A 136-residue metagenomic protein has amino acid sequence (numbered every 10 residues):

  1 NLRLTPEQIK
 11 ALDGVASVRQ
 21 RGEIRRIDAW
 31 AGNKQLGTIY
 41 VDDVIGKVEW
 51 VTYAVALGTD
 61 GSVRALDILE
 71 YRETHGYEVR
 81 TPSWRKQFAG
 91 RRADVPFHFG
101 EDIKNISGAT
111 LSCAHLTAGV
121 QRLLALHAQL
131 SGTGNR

Functional and structural regions predicted by a protein language model:
N1-I106, T110-A114, A118-R136: Flexible, solvent-exposed loop/hinge segments and secondary-structure transition points
